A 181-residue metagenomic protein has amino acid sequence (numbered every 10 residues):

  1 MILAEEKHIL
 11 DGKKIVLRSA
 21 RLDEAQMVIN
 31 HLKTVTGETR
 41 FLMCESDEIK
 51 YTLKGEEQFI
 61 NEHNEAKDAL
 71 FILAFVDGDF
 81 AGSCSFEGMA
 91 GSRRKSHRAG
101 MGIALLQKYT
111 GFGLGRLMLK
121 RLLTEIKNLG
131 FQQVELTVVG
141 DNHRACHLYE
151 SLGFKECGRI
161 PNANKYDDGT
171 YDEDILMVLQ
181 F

Functional and structural regions predicted by a protein language model:
M1-D11, G169-F181: Terminal substrate-recognition subdomain of acyl/acetyltransferases
I15-N30: A short beta-loop-alpha structural element at the N-terminal edge of CoA-dependent acyl/N-acetyltransferase catalytic
A20, L105, V138: Hydrophobic adenine-recognition pocket in adenosine-nucleotide-binding enzymes
I29-D47: Helix-loop element at the rim of GNAT/NAT acetyltransferase active sites that forms part of the acceptor-substrate
I49-H97, G102-K108, L119-K120, Q180-F181: Acetyl-CoA-dependent GNAT
F112, R116, D141-G158: Conserved active-site alpha-helix within GNAT-family acetyltransferase domains
L119, I126-T137: Conserved GNAT acetyl-CoA-binding A-motif
E135-V138, E150, K155-T170: Conserved catalytic-core motifs of GNAT/GCN5-like acyltransferases
